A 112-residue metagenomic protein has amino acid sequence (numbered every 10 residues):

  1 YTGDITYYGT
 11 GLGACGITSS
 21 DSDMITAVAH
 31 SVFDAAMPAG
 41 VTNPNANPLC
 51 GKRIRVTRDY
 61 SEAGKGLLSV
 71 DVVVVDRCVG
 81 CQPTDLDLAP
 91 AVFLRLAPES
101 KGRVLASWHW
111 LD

Functional and structural regions predicted by a protein language model:
Y1-A91, R95-D112: Secreted/periplasmic proteins
